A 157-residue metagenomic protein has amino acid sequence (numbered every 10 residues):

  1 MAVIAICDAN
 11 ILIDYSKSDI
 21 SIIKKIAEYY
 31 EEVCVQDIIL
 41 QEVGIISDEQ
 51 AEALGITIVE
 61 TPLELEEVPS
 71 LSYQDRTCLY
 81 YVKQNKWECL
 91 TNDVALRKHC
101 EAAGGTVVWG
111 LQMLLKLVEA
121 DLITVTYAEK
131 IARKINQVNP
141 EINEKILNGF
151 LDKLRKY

Functional and structural regions predicted by a protein language model:
M1-I23, V33-I38: Metal-dependent nucleic-acid phosphoesterase active-site entry motif
A2-V3, Y30-V33, K83-E88: Short active-site oxyanion
I4-N10, T57-E67: Short, basic, glycine/proline-bearing loop/turn elements
I11-L12, I39-L40, C78, A95-L96: Alpha-helix capping/helix-boundary segments
Y30-L63: Short, surface-exposed acidic-centric catalytic microdomains
V35-Q36, Q74, N92: Replace "coordinates the UDP/GDP/TDP-sugar" with "coordinates nucleotide-activated sugar donors
V35-Q41, R97-Y157: Acidic, PIN/NYN-like endoribonuclease modules and their adjacent C-terminal/linker elements
S72-W87, A95-L96, K116, I131-K134: Acidic, metal-associated active-site segment
